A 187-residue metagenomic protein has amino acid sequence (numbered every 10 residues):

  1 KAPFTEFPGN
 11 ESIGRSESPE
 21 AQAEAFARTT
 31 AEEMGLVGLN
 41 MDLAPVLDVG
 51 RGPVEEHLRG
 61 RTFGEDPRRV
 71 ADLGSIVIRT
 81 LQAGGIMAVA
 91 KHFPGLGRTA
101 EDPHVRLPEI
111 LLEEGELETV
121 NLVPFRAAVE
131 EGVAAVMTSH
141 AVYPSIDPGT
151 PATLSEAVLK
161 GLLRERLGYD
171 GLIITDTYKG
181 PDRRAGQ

Functional and structural regions predicted by a protein language model:
A2-S18, T62-G64: A charged helix-plus-loop insertion that forms the helical arch/lid used to bind and gate nucleic-acid substrates
A2-T5, N40-G60, M87, K91-L107 (+1 more regions): Active-site-proximal loop/short-helix segments that contain or immediately flank catalytic acid/base residue(s)
P3, E20, L36-G38: Acidic/His-rich segments in extracytoplasmic proteins that coordinate ligands and/or metal ions
R15-E32, P67-D72, G115-E118: Glycine-rich anion/phosphate-binding loops
T29-L43: Acidic-leg catalytic submotif of subtilisin-like serine proteases
E56-V70: Active-site cleft segment of glycoside hydrolase catalytic domains centered on the general acid/base Glu
R68-Q187: Second-shell residues forming the walls of enzyme active-site clefts
